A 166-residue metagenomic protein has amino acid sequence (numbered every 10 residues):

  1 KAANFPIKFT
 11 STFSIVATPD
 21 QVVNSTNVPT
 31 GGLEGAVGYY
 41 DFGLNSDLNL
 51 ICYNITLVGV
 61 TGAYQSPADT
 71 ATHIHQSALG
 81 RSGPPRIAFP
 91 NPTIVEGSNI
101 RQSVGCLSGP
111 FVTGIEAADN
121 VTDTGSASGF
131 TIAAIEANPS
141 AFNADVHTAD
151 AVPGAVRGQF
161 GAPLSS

Functional and structural regions predicted by a protein language model:
K1-T72, Q76-S166: Metal-centered catalytic cores of metalloenzymes
